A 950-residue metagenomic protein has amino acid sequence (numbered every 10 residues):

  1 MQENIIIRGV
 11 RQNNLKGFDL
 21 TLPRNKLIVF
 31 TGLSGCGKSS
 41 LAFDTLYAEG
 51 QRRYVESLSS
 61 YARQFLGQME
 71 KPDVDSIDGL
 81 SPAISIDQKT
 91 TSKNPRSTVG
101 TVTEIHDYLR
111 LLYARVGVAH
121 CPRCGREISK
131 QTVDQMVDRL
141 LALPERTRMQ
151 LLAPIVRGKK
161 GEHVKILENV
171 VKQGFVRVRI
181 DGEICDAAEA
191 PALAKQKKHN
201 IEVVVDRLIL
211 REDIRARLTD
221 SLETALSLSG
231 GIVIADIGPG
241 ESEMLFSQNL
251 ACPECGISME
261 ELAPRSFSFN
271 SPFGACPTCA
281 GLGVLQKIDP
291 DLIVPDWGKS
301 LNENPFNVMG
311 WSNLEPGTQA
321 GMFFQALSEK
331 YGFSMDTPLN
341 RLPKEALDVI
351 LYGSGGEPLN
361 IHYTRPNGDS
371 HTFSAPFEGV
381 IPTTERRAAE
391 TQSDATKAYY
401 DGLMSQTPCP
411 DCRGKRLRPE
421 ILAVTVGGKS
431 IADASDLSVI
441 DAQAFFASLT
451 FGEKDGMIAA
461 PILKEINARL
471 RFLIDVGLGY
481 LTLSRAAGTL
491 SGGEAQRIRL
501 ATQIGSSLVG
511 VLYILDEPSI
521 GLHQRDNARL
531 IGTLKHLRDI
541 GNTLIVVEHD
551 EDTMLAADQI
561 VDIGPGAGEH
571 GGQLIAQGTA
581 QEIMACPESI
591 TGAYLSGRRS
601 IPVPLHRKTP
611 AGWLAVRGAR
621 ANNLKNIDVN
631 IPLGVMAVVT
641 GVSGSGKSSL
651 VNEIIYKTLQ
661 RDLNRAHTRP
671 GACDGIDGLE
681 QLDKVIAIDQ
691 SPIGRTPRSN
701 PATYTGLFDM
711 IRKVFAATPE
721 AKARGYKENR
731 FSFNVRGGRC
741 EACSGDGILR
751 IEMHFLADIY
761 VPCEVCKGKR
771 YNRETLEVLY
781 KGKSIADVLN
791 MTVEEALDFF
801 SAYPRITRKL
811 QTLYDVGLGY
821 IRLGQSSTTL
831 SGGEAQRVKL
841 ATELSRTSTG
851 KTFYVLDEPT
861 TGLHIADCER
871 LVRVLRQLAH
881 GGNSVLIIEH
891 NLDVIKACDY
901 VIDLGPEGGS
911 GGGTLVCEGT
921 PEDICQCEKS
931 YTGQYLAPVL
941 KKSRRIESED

Functional and structural regions predicted by a protein language model:
M1-D950: Conserved phosphate-binding elements of NTP-dependent enzyme cores
